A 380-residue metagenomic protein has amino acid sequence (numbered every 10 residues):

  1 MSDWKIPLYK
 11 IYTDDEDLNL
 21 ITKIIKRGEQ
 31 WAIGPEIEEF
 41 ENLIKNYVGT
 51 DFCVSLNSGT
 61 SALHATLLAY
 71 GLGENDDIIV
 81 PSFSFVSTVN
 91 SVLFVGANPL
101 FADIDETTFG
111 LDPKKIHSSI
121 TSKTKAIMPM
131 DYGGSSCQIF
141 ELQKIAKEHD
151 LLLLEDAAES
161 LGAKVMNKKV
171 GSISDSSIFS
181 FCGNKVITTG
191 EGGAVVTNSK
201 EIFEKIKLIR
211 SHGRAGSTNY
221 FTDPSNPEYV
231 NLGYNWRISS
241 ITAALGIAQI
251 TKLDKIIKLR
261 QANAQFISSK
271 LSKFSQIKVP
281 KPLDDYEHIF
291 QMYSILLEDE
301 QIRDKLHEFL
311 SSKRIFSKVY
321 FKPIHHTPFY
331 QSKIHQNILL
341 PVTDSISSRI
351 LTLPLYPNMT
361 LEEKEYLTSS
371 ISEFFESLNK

Functional and structural regions predicted by a protein language model:
M1-Q30, E228-V230: N-terminal "arm"/small-domain region of PLP-dependent enzymes with the aminotransferase-like
E29-D77, S91-V95, F101-D103, K168: Phosphate-binding glycine-rich loop
P35-N42, Y47-C53, K114, S118 (+4 more regions): PLP-dependent aminotransferase class I/II
V54, I79, L100, L153-L154 (+3 more regions): Structural detector of well-ordered beta-strand residues that form the stable sheet scaffold of enzyme domains
S55, V80, F101, V195 (+1 more regions): Conserved SAM-binding loop
L68-A157, K164: PLP-dependent aminotransferase-like
E155-T189, E204, S225-V230: Conserved active-site segment immediately N-terminal to the catalytic lysine that forms the internal aldimine
F179-S180, G193-N198, I247: Short beta-strand-to-turn element immediately C-terminal to the catalytic PLP-Schiff-base lysine in fold type I
